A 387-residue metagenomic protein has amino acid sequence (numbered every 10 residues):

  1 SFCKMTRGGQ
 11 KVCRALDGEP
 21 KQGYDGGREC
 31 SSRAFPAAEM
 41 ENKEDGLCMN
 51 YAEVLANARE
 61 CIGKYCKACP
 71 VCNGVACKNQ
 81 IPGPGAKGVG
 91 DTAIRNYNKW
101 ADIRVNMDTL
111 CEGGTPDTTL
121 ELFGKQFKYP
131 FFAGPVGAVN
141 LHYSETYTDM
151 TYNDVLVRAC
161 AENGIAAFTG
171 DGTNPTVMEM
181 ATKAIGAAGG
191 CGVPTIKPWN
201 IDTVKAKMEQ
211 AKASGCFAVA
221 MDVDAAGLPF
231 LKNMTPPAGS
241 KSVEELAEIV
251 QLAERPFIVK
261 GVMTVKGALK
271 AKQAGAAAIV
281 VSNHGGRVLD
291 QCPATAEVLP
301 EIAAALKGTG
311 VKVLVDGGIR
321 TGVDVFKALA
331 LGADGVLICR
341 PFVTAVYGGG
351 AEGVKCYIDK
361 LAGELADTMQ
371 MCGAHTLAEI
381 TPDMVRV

Functional and structural regions predicted by a protein language model:
S1-R7, C13, G27-C30, G63-Q80: Cysteine-cluster motifs in flexible loop/terminal segments that predominantly coordinate metals
K4, Q10, D17, Y24 (+1 more regions): Short, positively charged and aromatic/hydrophobic N-terminal segments
N42-F127, I380: An N-cap/entry alpha-helix motif that binds or orients negatively charged groups
G46-K78, G267, G286-T309, I319-V387: Conserved active-site-proximal phosphate/metal-binding subdomains
G134-T148, V193-D202, P256-M263, R320: Active-site mouth loops of central-metabolism enzymes
A138-V139, D171-T176, D224: Short glycine-enriched loops at secondary-structure junctions
T151-N200: A gly/proline- and charged-residue-enriched helix-loop-helix capping module
A187, W199-V315, G322-A345: Alpha/beta enzyme core
